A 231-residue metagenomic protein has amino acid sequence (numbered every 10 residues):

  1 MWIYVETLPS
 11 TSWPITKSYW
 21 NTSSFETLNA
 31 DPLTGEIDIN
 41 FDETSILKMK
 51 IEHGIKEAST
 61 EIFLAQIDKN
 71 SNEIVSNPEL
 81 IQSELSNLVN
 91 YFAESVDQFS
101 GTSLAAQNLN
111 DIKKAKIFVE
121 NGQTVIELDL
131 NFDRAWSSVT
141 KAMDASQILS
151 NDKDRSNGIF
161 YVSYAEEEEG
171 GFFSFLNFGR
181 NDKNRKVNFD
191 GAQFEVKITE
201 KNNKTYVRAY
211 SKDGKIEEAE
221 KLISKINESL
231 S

Functional and structural regions predicted by a protein language model:
M1-S231: Ser/Thr-rich, low-complexity intrinsically disordered terminal regions
